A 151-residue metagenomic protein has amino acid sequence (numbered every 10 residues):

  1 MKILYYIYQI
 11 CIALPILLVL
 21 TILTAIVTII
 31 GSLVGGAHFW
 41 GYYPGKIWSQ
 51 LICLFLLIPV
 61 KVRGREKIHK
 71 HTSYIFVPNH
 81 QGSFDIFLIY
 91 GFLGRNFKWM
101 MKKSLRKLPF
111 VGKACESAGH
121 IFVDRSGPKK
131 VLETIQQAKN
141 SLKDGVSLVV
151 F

Functional and structural regions predicted by a protein language model:
K2-K61, K113-A114: A transmembrane-helix-recognition feature enriched in membrane-embedded lipid enzymes and envelope glyco-/phospholipid
F55-F151: Soluble catalytic domains of membrane acyltransferases
